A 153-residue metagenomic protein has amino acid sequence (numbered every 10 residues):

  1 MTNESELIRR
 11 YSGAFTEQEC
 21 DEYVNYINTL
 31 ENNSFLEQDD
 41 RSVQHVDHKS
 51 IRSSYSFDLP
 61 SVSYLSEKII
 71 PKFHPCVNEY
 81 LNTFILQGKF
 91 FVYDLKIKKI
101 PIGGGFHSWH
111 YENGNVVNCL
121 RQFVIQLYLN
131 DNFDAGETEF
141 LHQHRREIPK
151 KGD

Functional and structural regions predicted by a protein language model:
M1-Q87: Non-heme Fe(II)/2-oxoglutarate
E67-D153: Catalytic core of non-heme Fe(II) oxygenases with the double-stranded beta-helix
